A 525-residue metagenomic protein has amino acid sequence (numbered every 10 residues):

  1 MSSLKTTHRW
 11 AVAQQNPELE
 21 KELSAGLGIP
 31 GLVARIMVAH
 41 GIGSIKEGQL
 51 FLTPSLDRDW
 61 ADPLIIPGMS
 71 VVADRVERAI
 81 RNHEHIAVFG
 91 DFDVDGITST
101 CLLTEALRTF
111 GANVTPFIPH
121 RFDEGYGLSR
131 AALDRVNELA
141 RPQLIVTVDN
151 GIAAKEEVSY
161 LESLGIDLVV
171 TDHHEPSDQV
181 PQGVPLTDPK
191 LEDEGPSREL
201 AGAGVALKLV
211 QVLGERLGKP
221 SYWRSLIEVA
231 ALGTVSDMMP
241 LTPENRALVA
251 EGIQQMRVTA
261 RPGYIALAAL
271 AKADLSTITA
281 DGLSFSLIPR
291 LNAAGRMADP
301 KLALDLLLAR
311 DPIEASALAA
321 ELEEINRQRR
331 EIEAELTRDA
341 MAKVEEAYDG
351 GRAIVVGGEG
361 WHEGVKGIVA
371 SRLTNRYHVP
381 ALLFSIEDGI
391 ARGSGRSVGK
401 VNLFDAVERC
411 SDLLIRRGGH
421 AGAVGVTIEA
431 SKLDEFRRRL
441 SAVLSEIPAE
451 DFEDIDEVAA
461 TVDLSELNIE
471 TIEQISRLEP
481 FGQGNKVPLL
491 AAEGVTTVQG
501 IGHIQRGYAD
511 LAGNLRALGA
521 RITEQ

Functional and structural regions predicted by a protein language model:
M1-Q15: N-terminal amphipathic/basic leader segments beginning at the initiator methionine
A13-E18, E22-Q143, E215-S431: Hydrophobic helix-and-loop "lid/oligomerization" segment in the mid-to-C-terminal part of catalytic domains
L102, V180-K219, W223-V235: Short alpha-helices
V114, L168-V169, A381, I522: Hydrophobic beta-strand scaffold residues
V148-L200: Histidine/acidic-residue-rich, glycine-tolerant segments that coordinate divalent metal ions
M238, V258-R261, S445-V495: A contiguous loop/helix-start segment that scaffolds small-molecule binding in enzyme catalytic cores
S411-I415, A442-A449: A common structural junction motif
E493-Q525: Short, structured segments at the rim of ligand-binding sites
